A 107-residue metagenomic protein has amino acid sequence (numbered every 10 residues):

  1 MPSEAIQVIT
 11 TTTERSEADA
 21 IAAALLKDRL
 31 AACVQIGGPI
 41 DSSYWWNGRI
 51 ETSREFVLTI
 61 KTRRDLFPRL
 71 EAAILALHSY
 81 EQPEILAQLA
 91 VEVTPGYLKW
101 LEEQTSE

Functional and structural regions predicted by a protein language model:
M1-E107: Positively charged, small/polar-rich N-terminal and surface patches that mediate targeting and assembly and bind
